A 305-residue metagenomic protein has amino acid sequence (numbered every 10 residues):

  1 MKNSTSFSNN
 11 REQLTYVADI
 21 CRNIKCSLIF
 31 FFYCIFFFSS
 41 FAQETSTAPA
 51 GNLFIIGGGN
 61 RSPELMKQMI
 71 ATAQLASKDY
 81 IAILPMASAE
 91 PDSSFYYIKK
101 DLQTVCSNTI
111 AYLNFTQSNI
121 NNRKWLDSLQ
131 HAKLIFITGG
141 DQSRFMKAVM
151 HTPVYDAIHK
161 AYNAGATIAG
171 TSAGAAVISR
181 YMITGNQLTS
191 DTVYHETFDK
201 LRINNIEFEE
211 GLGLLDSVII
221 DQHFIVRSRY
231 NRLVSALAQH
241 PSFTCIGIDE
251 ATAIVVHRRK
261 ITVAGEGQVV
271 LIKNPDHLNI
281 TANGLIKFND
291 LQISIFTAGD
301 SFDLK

Functional and structural regions predicted by a protein language model:
M1-T45: Bacterial Sec-dependent N-terminal signal peptides
Q43-S77, A89-D92, Y96-Y97, L102-T104 (+2 more regions): C-terminal and late-domain segments of enzyme folds
I55, L134-T138, A169, I219-D221: Structural motif
A82-M86: Short internal beta-strands
A89-H131, R144: Portal/gating segments that form or line small-molecule/metal binding sites
S128, P153-G165: Catalytic-core regions built around general acid/base machinery
T138-G139, Y162-M182: Catalytic nucleophile loop
Q142-T152: Glycine/threonine-rich flexible loop motifs
